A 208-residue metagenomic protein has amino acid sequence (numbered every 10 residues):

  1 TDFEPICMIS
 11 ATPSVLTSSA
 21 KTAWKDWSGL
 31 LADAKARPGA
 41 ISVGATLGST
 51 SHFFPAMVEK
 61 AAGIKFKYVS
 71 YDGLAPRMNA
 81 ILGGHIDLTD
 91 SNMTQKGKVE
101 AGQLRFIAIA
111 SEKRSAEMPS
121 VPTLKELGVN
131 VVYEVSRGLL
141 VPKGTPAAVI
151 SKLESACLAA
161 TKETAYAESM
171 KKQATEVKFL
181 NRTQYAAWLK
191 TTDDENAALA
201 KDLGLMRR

Functional and structural regions predicted by a protein language model:
T1, K113-N130: Small-residue (glycine/proline)-centered packing/hinge motifs flanked by hydrophobic/aromatic residues
T1-P76, V129, E134-S169: Hinge/capping helix and adjacent helix->loop/strand transition within the periplasmic-binding protein
M8, Y71, D90-S91, I109 (+1 more regions): Short beta-strand and adjacent tight-turn residues that come in two discontinuous sequence segments and form the edges
D26, S70, G84-H85, Q103 (+5 more regions): Conserved functional loop/turn residues at catalytic and ligand-binding sites
P55, A80-L82, V99-G102, L153: Hydrophobic residues within well-ordered alpha-helices
M57-A61, L88-P119, A197: A ligand-binding cleft/hinge motif common to bilobed small-molecule-binding domains
A61, A147-R208: An extracytoplasmic/periplasmic, membrane-proximal ligand-sensing/linker region
R77-M78, Q95: Short, hydrophobic alpha-helical packing/hinge segments within bilobed ligand-binding/sensory domains
